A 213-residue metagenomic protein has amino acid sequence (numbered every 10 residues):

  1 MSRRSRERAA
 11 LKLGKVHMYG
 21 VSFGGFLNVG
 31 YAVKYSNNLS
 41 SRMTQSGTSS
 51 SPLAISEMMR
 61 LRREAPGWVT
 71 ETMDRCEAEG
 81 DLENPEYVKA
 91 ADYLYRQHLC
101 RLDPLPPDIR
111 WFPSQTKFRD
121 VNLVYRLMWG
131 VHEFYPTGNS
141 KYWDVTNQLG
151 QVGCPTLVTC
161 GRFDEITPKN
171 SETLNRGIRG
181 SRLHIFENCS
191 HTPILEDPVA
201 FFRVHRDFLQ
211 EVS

Functional and structural regions predicted by a protein language model:
M1-V16: Conserved acidic catalytic loop of the alpha/beta-hydrolase fold
M18-G20, S46: Short beta-strand immediately N-terminal to the catalytic nucleophile in serine-hydrolase-like folds
G20-G24, N28: Gly/Ala-rich beta-loop-alpha elbow adjacent to hydrolase catalytic centers
V29-V33, F202: Short, hydrophobic alpha-helix immediately C-terminal to the catalytic nucleophile
V33, L39-P85: Flexible "cap/lid" loop of the alpha/beta hydrolase fold
R63-E64, W68-C154: Alpha/beta-hydrolase
N139-C189: Conserved loop-alpha-helix segment in the C-terminal half of the alpha/beta-hydrolase fold that carries the catalytic
I178-S213: Catalytic active-site module of serine/aspartate enzymes centered on a nucleophile-bearing elbow/loop
